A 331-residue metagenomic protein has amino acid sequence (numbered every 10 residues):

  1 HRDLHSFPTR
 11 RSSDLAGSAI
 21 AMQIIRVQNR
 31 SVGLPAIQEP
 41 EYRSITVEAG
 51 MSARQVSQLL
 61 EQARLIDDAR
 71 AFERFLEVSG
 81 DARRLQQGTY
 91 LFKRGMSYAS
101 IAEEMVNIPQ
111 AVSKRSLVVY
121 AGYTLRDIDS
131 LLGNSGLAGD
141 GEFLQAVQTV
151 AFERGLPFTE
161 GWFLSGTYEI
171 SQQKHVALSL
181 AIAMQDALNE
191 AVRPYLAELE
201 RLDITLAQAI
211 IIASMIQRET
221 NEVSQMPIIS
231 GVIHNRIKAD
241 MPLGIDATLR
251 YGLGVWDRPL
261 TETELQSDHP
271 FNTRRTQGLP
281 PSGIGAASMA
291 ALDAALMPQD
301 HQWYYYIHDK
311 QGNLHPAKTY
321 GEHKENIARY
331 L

Functional and structural regions predicted by a protein language model:
H1, I45-T46, R218-E219: Short alpha-helical segment immediately N-terminal to, or the first helix within, an HTH/HTH-like DNA-binding domain
H1-S12: Short, small-residue-biased leader/transition segments that mark boundaries at the very start of proteins
F7-P8, F72, F143, L188 (+2 more regions): Aromatic-residue hotspot detector
R10-Q23: Single-pass alpha-helical transmembrane signal-anchor segments
I20-P194: Signal peptide-directed extracytoplasmic domains
A21, S52, R126-A138, F152-L331: Bacterial extracytoplasmic/cell-wall-associated proteins, especially those involved in peptidoglycan
